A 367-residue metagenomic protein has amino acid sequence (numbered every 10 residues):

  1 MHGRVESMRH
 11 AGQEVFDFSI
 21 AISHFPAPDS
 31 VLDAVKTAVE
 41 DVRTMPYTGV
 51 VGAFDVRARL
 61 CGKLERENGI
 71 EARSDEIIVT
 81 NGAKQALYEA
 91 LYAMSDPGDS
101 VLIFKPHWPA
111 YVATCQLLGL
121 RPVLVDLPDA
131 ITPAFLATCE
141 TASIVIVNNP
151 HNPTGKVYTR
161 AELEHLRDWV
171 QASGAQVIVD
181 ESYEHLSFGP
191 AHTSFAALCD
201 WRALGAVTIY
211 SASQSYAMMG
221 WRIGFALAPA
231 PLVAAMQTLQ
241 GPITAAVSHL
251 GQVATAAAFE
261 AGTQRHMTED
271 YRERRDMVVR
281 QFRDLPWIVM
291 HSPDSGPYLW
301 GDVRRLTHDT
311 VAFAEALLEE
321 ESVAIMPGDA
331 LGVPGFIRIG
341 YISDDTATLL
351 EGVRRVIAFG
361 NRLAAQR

Functional and structural regions predicted by a protein language model:
M1-S7: A short, well-ordered alpha-helical element
M8-F16, I22-A38, E67-R367: PLP-dependent class I/II
S19-H24, T37-V56: A glycine-/small-polar-enriched, mobile loop at the entrance of the PLP active site in fold-type I
P46-T80: Conserved N-terminal alpha-helix of the aminotransferase class I/II PLP-enzyme fold
